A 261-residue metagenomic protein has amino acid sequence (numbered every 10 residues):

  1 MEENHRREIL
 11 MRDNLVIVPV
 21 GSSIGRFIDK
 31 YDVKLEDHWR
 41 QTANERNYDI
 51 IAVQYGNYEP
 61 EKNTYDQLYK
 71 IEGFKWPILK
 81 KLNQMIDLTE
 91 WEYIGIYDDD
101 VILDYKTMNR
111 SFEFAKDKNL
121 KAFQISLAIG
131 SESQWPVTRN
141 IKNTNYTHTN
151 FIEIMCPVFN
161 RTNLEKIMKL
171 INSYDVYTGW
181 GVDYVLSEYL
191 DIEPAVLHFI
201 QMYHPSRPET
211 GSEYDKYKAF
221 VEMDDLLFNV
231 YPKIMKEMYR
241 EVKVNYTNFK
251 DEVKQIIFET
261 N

Functional and structural regions predicted by a protein language model:
M1-E61: N-proximal low-complexity "stem/linker" segments adjacent to membrane-targeting elements
H5, I9-V18, I24-F27, Y174-N261: C-terminal catalytic/acceptor-binding lobe
I28-R40, G73-P77, M108-N109, G181-Y184 (+1 more regions): Well-ordered, non-membrane alpha-helical segments in soluble/globular domains
I51-E92: Active-site-proximal specificity loops/subdomain of glycosyltransferases
V53, F123-A128, L197-F199, P205: Short glycine/serine/threonine-enriched helix-capping/active-site loop that flanks the nucleotide-sugar donor pocket
E90-I102: Short beta-strand-to-loop acidic/aromatic patch adjacent to the donor-nucleotide binding site
W91, K118-L120, I192: Short, high-confidence coil segments that cap the C-terminus of an alpha-helix and link into the following beta-strand
D104-E188, V253: Conserved catalytic core of nucleotide-sugar-dependent glycosyltransferases
